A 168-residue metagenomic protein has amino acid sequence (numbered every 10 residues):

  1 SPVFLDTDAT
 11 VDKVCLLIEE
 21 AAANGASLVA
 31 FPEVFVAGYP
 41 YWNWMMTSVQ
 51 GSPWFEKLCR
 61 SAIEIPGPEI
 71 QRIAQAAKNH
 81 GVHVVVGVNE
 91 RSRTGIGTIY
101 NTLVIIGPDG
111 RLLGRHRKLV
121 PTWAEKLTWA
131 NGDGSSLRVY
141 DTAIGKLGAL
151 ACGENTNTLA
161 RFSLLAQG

Functional and structural regions predicted by a protein language model:
S1-F4: Generic N-terminal amphipathic, Lys/Arg-enriched alpha-helix
T7, L16-P108: Cys-nucleophile CN-hydrolase/nitrilase-fold catalytic domain and related Cys-dependent amidase chemistry that acts on
A9-I18, N157-R161: Short, acidic/polar
K13-L16, W42-W54, W123, T128-G134 (+1 more regions): Generic alpha-helical propensity signal that fires on short helical segments and nearby coil/disordered stretches
I70-Q75, R91-Q167: Active-site catalytic loop in hydrolytic enzyme cores
